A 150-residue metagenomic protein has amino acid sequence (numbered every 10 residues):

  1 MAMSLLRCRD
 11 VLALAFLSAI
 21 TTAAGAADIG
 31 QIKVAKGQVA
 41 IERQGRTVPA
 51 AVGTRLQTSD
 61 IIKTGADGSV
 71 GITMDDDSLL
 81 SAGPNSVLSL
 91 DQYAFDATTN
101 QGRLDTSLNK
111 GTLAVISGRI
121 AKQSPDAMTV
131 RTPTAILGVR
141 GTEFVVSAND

Functional and structural regions predicted by a protein language model:
M1, A19-I20, V130, V139: A detector of low-complexity, intrinsically disordered, Ser/Thr/Gly/Pro/Ala-rich segments
M1-A2, T112: Helix-centric, low-specificity signal for extended rod-like, repetitive segments
A2-L12: Bacterial N-terminal signal peptides that target proteins for export
L6, T21-T22: N-terminal twin-arginine translocation
V11-T21: Bacterial N-terminal signal peptides
A26-D150: Flexible, surface-exposed loop/linker segments and immediately adjacent secondary-structure boundaries
